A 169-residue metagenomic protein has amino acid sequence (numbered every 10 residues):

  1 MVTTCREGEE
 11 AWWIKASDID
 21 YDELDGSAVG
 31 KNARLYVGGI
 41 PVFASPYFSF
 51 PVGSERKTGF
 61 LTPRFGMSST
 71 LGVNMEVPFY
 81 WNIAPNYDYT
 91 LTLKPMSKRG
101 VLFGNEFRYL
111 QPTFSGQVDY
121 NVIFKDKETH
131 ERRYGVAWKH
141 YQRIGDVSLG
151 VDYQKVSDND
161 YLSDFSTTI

Functional and structural regions predicted by a protein language model:
M1-I169: Structural signature for solvent-exposed beta-strand/loop edge elements and short helix-capping sites, enriched
